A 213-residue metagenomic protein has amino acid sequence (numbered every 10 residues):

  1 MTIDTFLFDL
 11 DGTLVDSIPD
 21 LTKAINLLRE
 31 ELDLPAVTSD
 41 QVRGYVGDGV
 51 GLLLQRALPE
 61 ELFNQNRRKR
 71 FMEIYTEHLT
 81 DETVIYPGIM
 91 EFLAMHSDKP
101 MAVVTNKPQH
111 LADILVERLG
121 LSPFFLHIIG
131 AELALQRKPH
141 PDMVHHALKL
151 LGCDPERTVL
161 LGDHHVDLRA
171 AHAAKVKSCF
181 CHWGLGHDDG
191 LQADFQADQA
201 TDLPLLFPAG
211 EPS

Functional and structural regions predicted by a protein language model:
M1-D4, D113-S213: Asp-based, Mg2+/Mn2+-dependent phosphohydrolase catalytic module
M1-G44: Active-site neighborhood of HAD-like aspartate-dependent phosphohydrolases
L7-D9, V104, L161: Generic enzyme active-site microenvironment
T13, D20, D40, Q109-H110 (+2 more regions): Conserved Rossmann-like nucleotide-cofactor binding loop
E30-P35, E60-F63, G120-F124, G152-C153: Short helix-capping segments at alpha-helix termini
G47-E77: A metal-dependent, Asp-based hydrolase signature
E77-V103, Q109-D113, P141: Short, acidic loop-to-helix structural element flanking the phosphoryl-transfer center in phosphate-processing enzymes
